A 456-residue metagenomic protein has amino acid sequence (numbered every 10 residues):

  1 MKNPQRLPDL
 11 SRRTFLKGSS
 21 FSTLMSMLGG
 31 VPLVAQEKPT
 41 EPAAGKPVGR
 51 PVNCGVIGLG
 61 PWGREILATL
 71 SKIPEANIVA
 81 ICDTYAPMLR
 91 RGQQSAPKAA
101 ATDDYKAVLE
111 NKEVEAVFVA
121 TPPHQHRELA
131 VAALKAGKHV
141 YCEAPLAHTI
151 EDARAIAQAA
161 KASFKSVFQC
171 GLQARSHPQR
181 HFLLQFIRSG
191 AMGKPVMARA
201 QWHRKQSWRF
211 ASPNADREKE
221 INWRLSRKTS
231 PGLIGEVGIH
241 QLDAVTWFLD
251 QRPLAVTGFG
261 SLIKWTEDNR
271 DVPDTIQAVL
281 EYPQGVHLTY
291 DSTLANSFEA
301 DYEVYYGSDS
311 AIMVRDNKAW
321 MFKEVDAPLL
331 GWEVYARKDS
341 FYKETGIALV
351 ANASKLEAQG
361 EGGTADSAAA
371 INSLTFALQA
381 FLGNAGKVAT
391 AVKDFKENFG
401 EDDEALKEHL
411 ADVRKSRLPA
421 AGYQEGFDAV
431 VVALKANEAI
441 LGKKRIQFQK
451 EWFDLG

Functional and structural regions predicted by a protein language model:
K2-T23: N-terminal secretory signal peptides and thylakoid transit peptides that target proteins across membranes
K17-M27, P39, E65, H240-T246 (+5 more regions): C-terminal helical cap and adjacent loop that interface with cofactors, partners, or active-site loops
G18, S22-A96, V245: N-terminal Rossmann-like dinucleotide-binding module
G58-W62, A162-Q169, Q173-R270, A300-V304 (+2 more regions): Predominantly a Rossmann-like dinucleotide-binding segment in NAD(P)-dependent oxidoreductases
A100-E115, V119: A structured beta-alpha segment of the ubiquitous adenosine-cofactor-binding alpha/beta core
A116, P122-P123, R127-R175, G190 (+1 more regions): Beta-strand-loop-alpha-helix segment that lines the small-molecule cofactor/substrate pocket of alpha/beta enzymes
V279-Q284, G307: Active-site beta-strand termini and strand-to-loop segments that position acidic
